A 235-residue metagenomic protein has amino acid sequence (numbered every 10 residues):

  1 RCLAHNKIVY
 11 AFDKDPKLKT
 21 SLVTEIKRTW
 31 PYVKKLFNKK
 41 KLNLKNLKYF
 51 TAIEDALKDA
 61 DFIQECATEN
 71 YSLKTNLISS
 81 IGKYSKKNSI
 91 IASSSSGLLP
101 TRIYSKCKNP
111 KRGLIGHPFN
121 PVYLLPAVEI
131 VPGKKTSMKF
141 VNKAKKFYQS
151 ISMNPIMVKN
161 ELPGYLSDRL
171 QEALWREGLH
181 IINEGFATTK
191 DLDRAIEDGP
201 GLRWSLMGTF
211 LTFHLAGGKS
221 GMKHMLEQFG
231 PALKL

Functional and structural regions predicted by a protein language model:
R1-K35, Y84: NAD(P)+-binding Rossmann beta1-loop-alpha1 motif at the extreme N-terminus of oxidoreductases
N38-K39, N43-D59: Short acidic low-complexity segments
I53-R112: Rossmann-fold NAD(P) dinucleotide-binding segment
A92-N160, G164, D168: Rossmann-fold dinucleotide-binding core
A144, T188-G199: Short, well-structured alpha-helical segments that form the helix of a local strand-helix-strand
Q149-A173, A187-D193, M207-L215: Conserved Rossmann-fold dehydrogenase catalytic segment
H180-T188: C-terminal regulatory/interaction module of P-loop NTP-utilizing enzymes
G201-L235: Interdomain hinge/lid region at the active-site interface of Rossmann-like NAD(P)-dependent oxidoreductases
